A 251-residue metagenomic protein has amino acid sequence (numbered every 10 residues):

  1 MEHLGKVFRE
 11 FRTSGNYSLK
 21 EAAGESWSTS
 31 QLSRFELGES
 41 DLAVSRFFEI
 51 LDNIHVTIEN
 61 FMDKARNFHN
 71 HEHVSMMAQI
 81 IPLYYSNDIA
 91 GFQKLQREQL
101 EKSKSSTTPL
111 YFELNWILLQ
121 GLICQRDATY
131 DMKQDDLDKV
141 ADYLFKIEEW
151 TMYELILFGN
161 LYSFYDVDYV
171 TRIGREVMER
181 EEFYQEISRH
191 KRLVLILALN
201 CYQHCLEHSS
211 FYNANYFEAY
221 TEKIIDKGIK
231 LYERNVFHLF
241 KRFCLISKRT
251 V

Functional and structural regions predicted by a protein language model:
M1-S14: A short, Lys/Arg-rich alpha-helix, primarily the initiator
V7, A78, F112-R126, I156-N160 (+4 more regions): "A position-specific structural signal for the A-helix of alpha-solenoid helical repeats
G15-S33: Short alpha-helical DNA-recognition segment
S45-N60: DNA major-groove recognition helix of helix-turn-helix/homeodomain DNA-binding modules
D63-G91: Short, charged recognition helix plus adjacent turn of helix-turn-helix-like nucleic-acid-binding domains
R66-M77, T107-N115, W150-L157, S188-I196 (+1 more regions): Alpha-solenoid helical repeat architecture
Y85-E98, T129-D138, V167-E179, H208-A219: Helix-turn-helix repeat elements of alpha-solenoid scaffolds
R97-K104, D138-F145, M178-Q185, E218-D226: Amphipathic alpha-helical segments of tetratricopeptide repeats
